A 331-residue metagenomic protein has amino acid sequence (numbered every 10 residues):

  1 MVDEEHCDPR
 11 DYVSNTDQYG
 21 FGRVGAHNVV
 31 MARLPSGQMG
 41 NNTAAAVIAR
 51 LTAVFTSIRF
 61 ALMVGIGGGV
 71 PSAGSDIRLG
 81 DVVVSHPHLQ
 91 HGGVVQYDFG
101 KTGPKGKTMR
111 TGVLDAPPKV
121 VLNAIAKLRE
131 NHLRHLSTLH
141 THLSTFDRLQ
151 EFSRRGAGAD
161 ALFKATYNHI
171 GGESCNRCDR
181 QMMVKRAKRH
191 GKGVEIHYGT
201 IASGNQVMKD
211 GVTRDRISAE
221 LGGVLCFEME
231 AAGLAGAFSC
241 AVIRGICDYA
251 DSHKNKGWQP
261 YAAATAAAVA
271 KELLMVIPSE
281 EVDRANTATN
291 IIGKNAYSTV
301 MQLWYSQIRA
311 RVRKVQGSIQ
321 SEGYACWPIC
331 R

Functional and structural regions predicted by a protein language model:
M1-T299: Intrinsic-disorder/coil detector with helix-boundary
V300-R331: N-terminal flanking helix/linker immediately upstream of nucleotide/cofactor-binding cores
